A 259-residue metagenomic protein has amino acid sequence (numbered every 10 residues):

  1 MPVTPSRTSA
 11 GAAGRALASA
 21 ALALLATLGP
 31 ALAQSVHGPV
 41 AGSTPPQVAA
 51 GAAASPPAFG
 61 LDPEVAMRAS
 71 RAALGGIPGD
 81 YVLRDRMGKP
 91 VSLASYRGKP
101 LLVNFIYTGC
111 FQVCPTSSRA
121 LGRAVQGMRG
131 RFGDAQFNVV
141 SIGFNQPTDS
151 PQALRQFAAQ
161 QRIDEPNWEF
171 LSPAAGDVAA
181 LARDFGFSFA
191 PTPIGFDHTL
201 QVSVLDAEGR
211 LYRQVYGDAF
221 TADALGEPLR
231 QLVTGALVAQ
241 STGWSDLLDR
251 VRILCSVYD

Functional and structural regions predicted by a protein language model:
P2-D80, R84: N-terminal targeting signals for export/organelle localization
G76-P78, K99-P100, D197-T199: Short, small/polar residue-rich loop motifs at catalytic or cofactor-binding pockets
Y81-P100: A short beta-strand-turn-helix
A94-S117: Short active-site neighborhood of thiol/selenol oxidoreductases, capturing the structured segment around
S118-V178: Structural microenvironment flanking redox-active thiols in thiol-disulfide oxidoreductases
I194-V251: Extracytoplasmic/lumenal ectodomains and periplasmic regions of secretory and membrane proteins
R250-D259: C-terminal single-pass membrane-anchor helix
